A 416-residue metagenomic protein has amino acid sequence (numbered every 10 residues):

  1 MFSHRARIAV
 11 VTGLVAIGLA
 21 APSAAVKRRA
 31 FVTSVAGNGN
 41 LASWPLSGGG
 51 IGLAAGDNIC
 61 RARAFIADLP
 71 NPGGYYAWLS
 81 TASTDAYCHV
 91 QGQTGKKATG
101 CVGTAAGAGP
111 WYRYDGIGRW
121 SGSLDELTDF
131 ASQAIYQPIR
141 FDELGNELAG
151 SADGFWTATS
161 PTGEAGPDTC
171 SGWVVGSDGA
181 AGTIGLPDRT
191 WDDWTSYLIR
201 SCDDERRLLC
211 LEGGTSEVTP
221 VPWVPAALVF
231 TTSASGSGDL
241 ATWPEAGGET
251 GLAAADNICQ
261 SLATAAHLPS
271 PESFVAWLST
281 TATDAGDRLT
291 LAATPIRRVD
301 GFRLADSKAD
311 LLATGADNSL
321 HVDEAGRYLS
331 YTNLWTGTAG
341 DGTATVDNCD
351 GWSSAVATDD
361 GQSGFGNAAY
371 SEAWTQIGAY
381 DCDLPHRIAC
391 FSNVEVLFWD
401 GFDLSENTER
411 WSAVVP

Functional and structural regions predicted by a protein language model:
M1-V10: Bacterial N-terminal signal peptides that target proteins for export
V10-G18: Bacterial N-terminal signal peptides
A20-P22: N-terminal signal peptide c-region/cleavage motif recognized by signal peptidases
V26-E395: Secreted/extracellular ectodomain signature
L397-G401: Long, low-complexity intrinsically disordered regions
F402, E406-V414: Ser/Thr-rich, Pro/Gly/Ala-heavy low-complexity intrinsically disordered linkers and tails of secreted extracellular
